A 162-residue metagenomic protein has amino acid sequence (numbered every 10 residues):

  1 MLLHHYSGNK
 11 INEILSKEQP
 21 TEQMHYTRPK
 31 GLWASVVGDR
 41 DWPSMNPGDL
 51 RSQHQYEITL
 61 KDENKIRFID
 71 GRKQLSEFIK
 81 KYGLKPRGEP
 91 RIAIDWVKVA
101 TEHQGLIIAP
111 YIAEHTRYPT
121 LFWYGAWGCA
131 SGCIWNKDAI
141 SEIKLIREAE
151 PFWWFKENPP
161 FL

Functional and structural regions predicted by a protein language model:
M1-T21, P47-L162: Active-site and NAD+-binding cores of ADP-ribose-processing enzymes
N12-D41: Short, flexible N-terminal segments of the mature chain
D41, N46-P47: Hydrophobic alpha-helical segments that drive targeting, anchoring, or assembly
